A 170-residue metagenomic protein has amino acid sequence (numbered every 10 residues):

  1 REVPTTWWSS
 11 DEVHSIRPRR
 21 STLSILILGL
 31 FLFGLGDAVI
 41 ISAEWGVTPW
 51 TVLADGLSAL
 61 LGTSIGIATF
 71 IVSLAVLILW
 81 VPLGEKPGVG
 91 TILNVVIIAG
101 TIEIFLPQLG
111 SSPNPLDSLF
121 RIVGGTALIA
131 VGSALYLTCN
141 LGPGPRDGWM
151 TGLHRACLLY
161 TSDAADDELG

Functional and structural regions predicted by a protein language model:
R1-S162: Core subunits and conserved enzymes of cellular information-processing and envelope-translocation systems across
Y160-G170: Single conserved hydrophobic/aromatic residue that forms the stacking wall/gate of nucleotide- or nucleobase-binding
